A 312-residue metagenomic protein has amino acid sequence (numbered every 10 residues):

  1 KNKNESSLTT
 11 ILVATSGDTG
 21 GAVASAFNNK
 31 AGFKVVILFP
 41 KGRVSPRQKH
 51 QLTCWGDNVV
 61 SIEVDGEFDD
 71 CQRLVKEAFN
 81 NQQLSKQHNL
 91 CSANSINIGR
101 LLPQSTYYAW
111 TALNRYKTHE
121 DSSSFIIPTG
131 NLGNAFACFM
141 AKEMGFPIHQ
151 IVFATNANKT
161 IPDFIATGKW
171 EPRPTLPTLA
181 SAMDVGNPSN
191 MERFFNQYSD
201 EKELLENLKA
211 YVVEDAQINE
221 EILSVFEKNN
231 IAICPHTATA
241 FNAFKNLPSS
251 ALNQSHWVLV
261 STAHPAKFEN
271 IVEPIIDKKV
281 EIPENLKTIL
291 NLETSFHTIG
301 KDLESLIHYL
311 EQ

Functional and structural regions predicted by a protein language model:
K1-Q312: PLP-dependent amino-acid enzyme catalytic core
